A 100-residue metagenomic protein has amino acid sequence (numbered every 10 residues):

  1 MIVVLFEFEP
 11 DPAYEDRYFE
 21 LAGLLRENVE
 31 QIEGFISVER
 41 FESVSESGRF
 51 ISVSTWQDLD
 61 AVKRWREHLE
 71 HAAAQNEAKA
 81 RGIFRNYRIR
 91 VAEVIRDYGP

Functional and structural regions predicted by a protein language model:
M1-F50, Q57-E67, E77, G82-P100: Short S/T/G/P-rich N-terminal loop/turn motif that feeds into the first structured element of a domain
A74: Conserved short loop/helix modules at catalytic or binding sites in compact beta-alpha or helix-hairpin-helix contexts
